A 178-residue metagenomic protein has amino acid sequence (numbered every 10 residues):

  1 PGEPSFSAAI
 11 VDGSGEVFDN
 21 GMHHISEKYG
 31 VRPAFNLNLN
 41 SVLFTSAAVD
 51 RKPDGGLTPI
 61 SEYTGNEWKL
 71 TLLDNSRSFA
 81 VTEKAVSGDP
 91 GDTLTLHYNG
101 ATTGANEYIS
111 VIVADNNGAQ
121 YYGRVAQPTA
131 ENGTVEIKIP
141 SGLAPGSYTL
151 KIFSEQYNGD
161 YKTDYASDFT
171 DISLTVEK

Functional and structural regions predicted by a protein language model:
P1-S87, H97-T103, E107-D115, V125-T129 (+2 more regions): C-terminal, surface-exposed recognition/capping segments
E83-P90, K138-G142: Extracellular and analogous surface-interaction loops
P90-D92, T129-G133: Ser/Thr- and Asn-enriched, surface-exposed coil loops between beta-strands
G91, N106, P145-G146: Beta-strand-connecting loops/turns
L96, A119-Q120, G146, T163: Intrinsically disordered, low-complexity segments enriched in small/polar residues
N116-V125, K138-P140: Immunoglobulin-like IPT/TIG beta-sandwich domains and homologous Ig-like subdomains
E131, K138-Y148, A166: Surface-exposed, short loops/turns at beta-strand junctions within beta-sandwich domains
